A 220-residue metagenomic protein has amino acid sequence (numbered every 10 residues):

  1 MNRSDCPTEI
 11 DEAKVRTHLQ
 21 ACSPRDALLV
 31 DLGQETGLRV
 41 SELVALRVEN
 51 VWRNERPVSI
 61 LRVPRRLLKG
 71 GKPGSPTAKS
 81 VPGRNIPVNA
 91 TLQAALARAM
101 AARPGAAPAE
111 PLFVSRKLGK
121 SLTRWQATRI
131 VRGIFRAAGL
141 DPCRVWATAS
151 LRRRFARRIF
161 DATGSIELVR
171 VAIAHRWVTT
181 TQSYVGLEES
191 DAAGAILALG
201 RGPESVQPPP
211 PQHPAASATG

Functional and structural regions predicted by a protein language model:
M1-C6, G200-G220: C-terminal secondary-structure termini that scaffold catalytic or DNA-interacting sites
C6, L67-K69, I173-A198: Catalytic-site neighborhood detector that most strongly recognizes the C-terminal catalytic loop/helix of tyrosine
C6-E12, N89-P142: Active-site/catalytic core of tyrosine-dependent DNA strand-transfer enzymes
E9-V40: Basic, Lys/Arg- and aromatic-enriched nucleic-acid-binding interface segment
L19-Q20, R129-E167, V171: Short, basic (Lys/Arg/His-rich) helix/loop patches that form interaction surfaces in the mid-to-C-terminal regions
L29, S41-L46, V169: Alpha-helix N-cap/helix-start motif at helix boundaries, enriched for small hydrophobics
L43, V131, T181-Y184: Mobile genetic element proteins and their domesticated derivatives, centered on retroelements and DNA transposons
A45-L92: Conserved tyrosine-mediated DNA breakage-rejoining catalytic core shared by Y-recombinases
